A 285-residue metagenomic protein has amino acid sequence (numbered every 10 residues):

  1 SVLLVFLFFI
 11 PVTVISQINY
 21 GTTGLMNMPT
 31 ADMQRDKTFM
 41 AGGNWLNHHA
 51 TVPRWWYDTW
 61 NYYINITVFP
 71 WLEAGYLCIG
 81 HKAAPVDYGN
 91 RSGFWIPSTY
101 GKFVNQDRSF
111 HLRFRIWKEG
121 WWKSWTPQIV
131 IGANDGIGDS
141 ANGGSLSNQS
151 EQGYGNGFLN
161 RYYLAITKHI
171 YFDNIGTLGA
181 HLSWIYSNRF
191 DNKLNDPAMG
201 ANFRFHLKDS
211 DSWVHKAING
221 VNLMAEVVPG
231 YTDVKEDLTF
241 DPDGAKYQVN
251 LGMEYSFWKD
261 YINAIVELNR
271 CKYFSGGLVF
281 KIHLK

Functional and structural regions predicted by a protein language model:
L3-L4, V14-I15: Cleavable N-terminal signal peptides
S16-F158, Y162, I170-Y171, V221 (+2 more regions): Transmembrane beta-barrel domains of Gram-negative outer membranes and organellar outer membranes
D32, W45, I66, P70 (+7 more regions): Residue-level signature of outer-membrane beta-barrel architecture
T38-M40, P70-Y76, E119-S124, I129 (+7 more regions): Repeated loop/turn-to-beta-strand initiation elements of outer-membrane beta-barrel proteins
S109-F114, M199, K272-K285: Outer-membrane beta-barrel "beta-signal"
E151-K235: Detector for outer-membrane/organellar transmembrane beta-barrel domains, recognizing the amphipathic beta-strand
T232, E236-K272, G276-L278: Accessory, usually C-terminal, subdomains that scaffold auxiliary metal cofactors
